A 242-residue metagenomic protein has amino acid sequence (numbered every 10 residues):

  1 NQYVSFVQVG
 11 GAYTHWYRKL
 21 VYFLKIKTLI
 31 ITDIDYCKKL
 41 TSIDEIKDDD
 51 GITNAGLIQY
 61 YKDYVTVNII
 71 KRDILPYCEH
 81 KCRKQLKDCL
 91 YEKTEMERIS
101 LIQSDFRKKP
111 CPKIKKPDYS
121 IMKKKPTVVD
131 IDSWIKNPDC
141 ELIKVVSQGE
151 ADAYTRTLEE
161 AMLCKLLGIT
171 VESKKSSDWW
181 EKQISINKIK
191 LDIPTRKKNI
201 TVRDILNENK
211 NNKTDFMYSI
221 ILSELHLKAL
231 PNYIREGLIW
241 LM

Functional and structural regions predicted by a protein language model:
N1-M242: Acidic, Mg2+-coordinating catalytic modules of nucleic-acid enzymes
